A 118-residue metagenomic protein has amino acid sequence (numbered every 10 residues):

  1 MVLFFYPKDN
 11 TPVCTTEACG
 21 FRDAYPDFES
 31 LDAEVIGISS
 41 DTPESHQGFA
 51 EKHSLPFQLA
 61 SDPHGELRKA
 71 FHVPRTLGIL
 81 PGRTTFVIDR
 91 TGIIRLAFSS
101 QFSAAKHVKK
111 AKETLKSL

Functional and structural regions predicted by a protein language model:
M1-L118: Chalcogenol-based redox active-site neighborhoods
